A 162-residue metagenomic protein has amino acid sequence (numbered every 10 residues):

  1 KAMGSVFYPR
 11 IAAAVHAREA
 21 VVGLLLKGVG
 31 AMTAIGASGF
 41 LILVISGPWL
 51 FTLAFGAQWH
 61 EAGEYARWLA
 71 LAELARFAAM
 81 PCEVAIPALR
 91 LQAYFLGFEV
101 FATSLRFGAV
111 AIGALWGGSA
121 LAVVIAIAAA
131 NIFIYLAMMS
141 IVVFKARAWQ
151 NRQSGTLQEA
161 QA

Functional and structural regions predicted by a protein language model:
K1-R18, A85-A88: Helix-loop junctions and terminal segments of transmembrane helices in multi-pass membrane transport/translocation
K1-S5, I35-G39, L69-R76: Transmembrane helix-bundle signature of multi-pass secondary active exporters and lipid flippases
A12-A13, L71-F101, V142: Membrane-interface junctions at transmembrane-helix termini in multi-pass inner-membrane proteins
E19-A34, I42-S46, G63-A66: Interfacial transmembrane-helix starts/ends
V22-V29, A66, I86-A109, A128: Alpha-helical transmembrane segments of multi-pass membrane transporters/permeases
V44-L74: Interfacial segments at transmembrane-helix termini and the short loops linking adjacent helices
W49-T52, G63, A93, T103-L136 (+3 more regions): Membrane-interface helix-loop junctions in multi-pass transport and translocation proteins
A148-A162: Short, intrinsically disordered terminal tails adjacent to the first/last structured region
